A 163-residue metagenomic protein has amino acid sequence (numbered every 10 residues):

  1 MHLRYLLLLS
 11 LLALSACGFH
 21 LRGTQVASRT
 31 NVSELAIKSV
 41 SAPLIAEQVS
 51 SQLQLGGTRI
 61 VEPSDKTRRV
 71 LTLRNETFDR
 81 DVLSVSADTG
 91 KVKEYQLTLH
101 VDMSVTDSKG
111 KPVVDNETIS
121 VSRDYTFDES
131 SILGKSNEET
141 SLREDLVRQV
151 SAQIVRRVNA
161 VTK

Functional and structural regions predicted by a protein language model:
M1-S15: Sec-dependent bacterial lipoprotein signal peptides
A16-T58, V161-K163: A structural "domain/chain start" motif
S28-T30, K66, G90-Q96: Short coil/turn motifs at beta-sheet boundaries
S39-E47, V92-Q96, S136-Q149: Soluble non-cytosolic domains of exported or imported proteins
L53-G57, V105-K109, Q153-T162: Sec/Tat-exported extracytoplasmic proteins
T58-R69: Short acidic low-complexity segments
T72-T118, S122-N137: Surface-exposed short loop/turn segments
S130-K163: C-terminal/domain-edge helix-coil "capping" segments
